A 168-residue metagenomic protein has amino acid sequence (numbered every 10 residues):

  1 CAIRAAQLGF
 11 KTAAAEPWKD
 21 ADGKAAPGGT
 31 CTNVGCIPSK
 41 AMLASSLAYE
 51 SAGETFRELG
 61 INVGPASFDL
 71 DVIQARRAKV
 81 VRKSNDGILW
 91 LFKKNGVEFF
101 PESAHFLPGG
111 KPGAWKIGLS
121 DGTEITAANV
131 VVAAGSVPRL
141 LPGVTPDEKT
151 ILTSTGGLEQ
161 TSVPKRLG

Functional and structural regions predicted by a protein language model:
I3-F10, A14-V163: Glycine-rich flavin
L167: Conserved class I S-adenosyl-L-methionine
